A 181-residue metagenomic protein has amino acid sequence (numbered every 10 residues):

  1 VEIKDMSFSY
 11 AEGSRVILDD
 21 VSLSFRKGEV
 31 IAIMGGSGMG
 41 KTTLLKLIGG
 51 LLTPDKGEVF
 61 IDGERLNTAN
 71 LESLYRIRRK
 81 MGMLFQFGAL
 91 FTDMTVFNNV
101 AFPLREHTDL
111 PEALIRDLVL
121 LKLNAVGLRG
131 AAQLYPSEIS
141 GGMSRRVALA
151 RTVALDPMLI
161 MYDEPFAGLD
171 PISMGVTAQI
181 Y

Functional and structural regions predicted by a protein language model:
M34-G36: The feature captures the beta-strand-to-loop junction immediately N-terminal to the Walker
G49: Helix-to-loop junction immediately C-terminal to a conserved catalytic motif
E64-R65, E112-G130: Conserved ABC ATPase "signature" region
Y135-I139, M143: Conserved ABC ATPase signature
D156: Conserved catalytic motifs of ABC-family nucleotide-binding domains
I160-D163: Catalytic Walker B motif of ABC-type/P-loop ATPase nucleotide-binding domains
